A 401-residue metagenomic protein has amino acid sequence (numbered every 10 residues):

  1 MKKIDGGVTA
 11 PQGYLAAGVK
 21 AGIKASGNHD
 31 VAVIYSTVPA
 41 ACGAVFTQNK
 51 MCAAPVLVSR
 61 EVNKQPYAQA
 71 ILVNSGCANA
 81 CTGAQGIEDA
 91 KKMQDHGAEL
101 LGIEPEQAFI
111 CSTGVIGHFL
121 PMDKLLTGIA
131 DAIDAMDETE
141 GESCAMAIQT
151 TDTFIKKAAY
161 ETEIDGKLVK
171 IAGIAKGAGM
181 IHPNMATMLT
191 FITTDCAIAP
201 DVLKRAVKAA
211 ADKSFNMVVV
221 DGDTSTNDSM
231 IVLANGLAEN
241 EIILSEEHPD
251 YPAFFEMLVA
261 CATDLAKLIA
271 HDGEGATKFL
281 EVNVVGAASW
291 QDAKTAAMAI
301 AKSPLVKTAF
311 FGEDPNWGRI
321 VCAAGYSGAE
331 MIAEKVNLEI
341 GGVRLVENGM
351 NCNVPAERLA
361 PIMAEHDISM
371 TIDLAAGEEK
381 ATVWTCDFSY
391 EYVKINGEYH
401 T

Functional and structural regions predicted by a protein language model:
M1-N74, A78-D89, A98-T401: A structural signal for small-residue-enriched, beta-sheet-centric alpha/beta enzyme cores and oligomeric scaffold folds
Q94: Generic structural marker for isolated residues within well-ordered, non-membrane alpha-helices of soluble domains
